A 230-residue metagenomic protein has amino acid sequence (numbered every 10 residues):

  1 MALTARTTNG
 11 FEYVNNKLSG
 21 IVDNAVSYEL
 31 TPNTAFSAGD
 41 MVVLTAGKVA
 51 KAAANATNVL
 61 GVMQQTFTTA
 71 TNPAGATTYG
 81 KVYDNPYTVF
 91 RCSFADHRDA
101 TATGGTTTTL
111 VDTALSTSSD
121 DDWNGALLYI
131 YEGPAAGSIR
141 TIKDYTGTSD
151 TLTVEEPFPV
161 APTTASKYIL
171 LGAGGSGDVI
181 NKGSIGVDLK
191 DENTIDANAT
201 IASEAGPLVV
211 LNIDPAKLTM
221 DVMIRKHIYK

Functional and structural regions predicted by a protein language model:
M1-D99, T108-T109, S119-T146, T153-A161 (+1 more regions): Surface-exposed, low-hydrophobicity beta-strand/loop segments enriched in small/polar/acidic residues
A114-T117: Short amphipathic, basic-aromatic surface patches that mediate peripheral association with negatively charged
